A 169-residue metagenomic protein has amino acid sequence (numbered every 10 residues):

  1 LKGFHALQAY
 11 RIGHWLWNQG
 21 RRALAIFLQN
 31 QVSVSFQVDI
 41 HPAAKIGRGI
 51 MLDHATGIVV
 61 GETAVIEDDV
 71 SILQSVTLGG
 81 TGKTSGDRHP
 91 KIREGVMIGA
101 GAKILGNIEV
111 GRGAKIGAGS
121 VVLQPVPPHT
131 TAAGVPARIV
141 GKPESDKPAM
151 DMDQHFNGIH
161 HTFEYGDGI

Functional and structural regions predicted by a protein language model:
L1-F36, K147-I169: Terminal amphipathic alpha-helical/low-complexity segments used for targeting or macromolecular assembly
S33-V140: Structural signal for interior beta-strand "rungs" in well-ordered beta-sheet cores of soluble enzyme domains
A137-V140, D146-M150: Acidic, carboxylate-rich catalytic segments that either coordinate divalent cations
